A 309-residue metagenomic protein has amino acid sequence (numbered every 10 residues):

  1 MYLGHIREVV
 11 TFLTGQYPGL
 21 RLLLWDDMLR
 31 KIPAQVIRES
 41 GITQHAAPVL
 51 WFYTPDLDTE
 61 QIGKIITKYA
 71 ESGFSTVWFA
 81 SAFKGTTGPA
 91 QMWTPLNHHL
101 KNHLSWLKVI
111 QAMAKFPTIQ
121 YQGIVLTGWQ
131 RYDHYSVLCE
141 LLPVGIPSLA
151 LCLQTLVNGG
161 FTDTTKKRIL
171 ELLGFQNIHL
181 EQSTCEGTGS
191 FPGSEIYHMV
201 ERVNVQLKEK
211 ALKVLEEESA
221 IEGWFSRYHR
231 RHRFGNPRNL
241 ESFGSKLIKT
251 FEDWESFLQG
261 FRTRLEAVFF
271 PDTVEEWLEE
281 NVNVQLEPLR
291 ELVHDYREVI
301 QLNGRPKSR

Functional and structural regions predicted by a protein language model:
L3-R309: Substrate-binding groove of N-acetylhexosamine-processing glycoside hydrolases
